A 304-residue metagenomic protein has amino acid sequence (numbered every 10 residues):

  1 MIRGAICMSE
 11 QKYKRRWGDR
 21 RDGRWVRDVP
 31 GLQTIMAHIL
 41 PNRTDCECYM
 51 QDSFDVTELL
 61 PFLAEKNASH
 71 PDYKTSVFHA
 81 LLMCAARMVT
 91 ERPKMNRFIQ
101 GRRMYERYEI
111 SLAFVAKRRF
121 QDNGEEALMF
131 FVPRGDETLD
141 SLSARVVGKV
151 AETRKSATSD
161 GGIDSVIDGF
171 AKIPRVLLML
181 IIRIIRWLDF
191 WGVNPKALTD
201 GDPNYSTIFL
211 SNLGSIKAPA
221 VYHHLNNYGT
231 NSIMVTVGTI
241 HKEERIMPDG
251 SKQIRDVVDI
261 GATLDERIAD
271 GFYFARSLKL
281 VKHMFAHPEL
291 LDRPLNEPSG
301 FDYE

Functional and structural regions predicted by a protein language model:
I2-E304: C-terminal catalytic/motor cores of large multi-domain enzyme assemblies
